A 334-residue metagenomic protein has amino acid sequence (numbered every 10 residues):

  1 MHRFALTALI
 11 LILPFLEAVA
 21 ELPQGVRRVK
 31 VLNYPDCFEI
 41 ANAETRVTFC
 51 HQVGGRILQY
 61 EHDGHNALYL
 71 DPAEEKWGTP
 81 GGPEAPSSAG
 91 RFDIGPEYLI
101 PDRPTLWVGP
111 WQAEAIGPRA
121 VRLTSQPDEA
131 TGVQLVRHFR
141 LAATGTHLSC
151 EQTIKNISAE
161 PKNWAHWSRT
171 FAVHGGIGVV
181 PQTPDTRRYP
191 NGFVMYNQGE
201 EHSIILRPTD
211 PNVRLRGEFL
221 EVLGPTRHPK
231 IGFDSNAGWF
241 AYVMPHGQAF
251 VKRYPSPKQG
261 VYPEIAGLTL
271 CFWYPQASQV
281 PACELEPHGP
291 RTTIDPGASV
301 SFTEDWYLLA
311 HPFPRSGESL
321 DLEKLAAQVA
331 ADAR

Functional and structural regions predicted by a protein language model:
A5-E17: Bacterial N-terminal signal peptides
A20-S149, T153, I157-R334: Surface-exposed acidic/polar loop and edge beta-strand patches at domain peripheries
